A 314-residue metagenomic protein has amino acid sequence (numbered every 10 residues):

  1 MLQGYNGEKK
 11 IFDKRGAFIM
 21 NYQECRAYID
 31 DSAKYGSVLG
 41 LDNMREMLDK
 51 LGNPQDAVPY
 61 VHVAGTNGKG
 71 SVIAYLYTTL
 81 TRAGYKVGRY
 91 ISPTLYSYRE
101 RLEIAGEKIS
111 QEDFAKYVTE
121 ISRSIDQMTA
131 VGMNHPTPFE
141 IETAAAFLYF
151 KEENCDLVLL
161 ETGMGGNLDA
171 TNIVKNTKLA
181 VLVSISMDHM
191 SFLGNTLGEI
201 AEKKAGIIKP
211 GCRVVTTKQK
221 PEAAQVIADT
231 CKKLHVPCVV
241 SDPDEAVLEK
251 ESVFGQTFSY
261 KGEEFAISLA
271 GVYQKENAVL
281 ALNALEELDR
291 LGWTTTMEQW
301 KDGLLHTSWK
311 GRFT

Functional and structural regions predicted by a protein language model:
Y5, F12-G65, S71-V72, Y77-Y85 (+2 more regions): Short functional linear segments
L41, E46-D49, N53-D56, R82-K175 (+1 more regions): ATP-dependent carboxylate-amine ligase catalytic core
G68, M164-N167, S186-D188: Short glycine-rich anion-binding loops that position phosphate/pyrophosphate groups of nucleotides and phosphorylated
L76, A146, I227: Aromatic/hydrophobic pocket-lining residues that form π-stacking "cages" and hydrophobic walls in ligand
V87, L269-L282, S308-G311: Short glycine/threonine-rich catalytic loop with a Thr-x-Gly-x-Asp
M128-T129, E153-L157, E161, T177-E264 (+1 more regions): Acidic, Mg2+-coordinating active-site environments of NTP-dependent enzymes
T129-M133, A266-V272: A short glycine/serine-rich beta->alpha loop
